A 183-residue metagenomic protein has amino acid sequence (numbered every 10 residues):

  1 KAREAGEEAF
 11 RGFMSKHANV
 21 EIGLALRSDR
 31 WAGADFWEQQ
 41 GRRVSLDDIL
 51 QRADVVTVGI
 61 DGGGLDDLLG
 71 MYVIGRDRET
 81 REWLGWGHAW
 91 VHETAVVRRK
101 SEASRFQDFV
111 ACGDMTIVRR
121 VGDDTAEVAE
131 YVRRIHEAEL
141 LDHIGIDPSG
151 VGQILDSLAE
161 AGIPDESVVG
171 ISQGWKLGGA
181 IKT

Functional and structural regions predicted by a protein language model:
K1-E4, G85-V91: Conserved acidic
K1-T57: ATPase catalytic-site recognition across NTP-hydrolyzing enzymes
N19-L24, I60-D66, G75, P148-G150 (+1 more regions): Short, flexible loop/turn elements at secondary-structure junctions
G41-D48, V55-G62, A129-I135, L141-H143 (+1 more regions): Generic recognition of flexible, low-complexity loop/linker segments
Q51-D77, W83: Gly/Thr-rich phosphate-binding beta-strand-loop-beta motif of the actin/hexokinase/Hsp70
L68-G70, R81-G85, L155-D156, I181: Extended hydrophobic-aromatic, low-complexity segments
Y72, R78-A89, R98-E102: Interdomain helical connector at the RecA1-RecA2 junction of SF1/SF2 helicase-like NTPases
A89-T183: Mg2+-dependent endonuclease catalytic cores in nucleic-acid-processing enzymes, primarily RNase H-like
